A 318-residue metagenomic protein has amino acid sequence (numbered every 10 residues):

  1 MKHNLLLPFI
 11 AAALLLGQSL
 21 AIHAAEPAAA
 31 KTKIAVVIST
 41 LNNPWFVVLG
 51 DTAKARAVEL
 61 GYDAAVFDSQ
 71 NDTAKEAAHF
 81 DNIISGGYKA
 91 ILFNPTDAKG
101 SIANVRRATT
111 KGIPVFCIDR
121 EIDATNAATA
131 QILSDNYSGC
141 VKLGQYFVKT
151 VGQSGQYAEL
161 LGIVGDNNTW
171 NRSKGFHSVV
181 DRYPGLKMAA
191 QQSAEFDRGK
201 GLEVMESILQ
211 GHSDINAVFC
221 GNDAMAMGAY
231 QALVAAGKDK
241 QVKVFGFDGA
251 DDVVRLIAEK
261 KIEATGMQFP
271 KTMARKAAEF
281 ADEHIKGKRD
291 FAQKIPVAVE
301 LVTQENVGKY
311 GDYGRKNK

Functional and structural regions predicted by a protein language model:
M1-F9: Bacterial N-terminal signal peptides that target proteins for export
H3, H23-K318: A residue-level marker of the well-folded mature domains of exported/periplasmic proteins
P8-Q18: Bacterial N-terminal signal peptides
